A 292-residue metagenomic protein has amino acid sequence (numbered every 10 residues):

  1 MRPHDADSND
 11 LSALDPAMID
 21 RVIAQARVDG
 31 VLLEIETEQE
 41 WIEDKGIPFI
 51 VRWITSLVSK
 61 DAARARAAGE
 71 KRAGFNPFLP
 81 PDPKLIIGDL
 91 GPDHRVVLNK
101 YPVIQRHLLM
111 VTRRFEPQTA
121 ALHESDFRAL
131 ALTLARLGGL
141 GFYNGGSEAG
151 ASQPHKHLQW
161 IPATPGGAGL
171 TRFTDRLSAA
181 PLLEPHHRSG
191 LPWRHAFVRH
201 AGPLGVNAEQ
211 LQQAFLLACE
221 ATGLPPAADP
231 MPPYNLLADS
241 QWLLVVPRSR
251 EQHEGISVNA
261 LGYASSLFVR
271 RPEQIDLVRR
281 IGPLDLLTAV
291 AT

Functional and structural regions predicted by a protein language model:
M1-L122, P165-Q210, L216-T292: Active-site microenvironments that recognize anionic phosphate/pyrophosphate groups
K84-L85, R95-K100, L130, G141-G150: Catalytic micro-motifs at enzyme active sites that drive phosphoryl/nucleotidyl and oxygen chemistry
P92-H94, R106-H107, L137-Y143, P154-L158: Generic beta-strand structural signal
T112, G146-T171: Histidine-centered divalent-metal-coordination microenvironment in nucleic-acid enzymes
R114-R136, F142: Intrinsically disordered, low-complexity linker/loop segments enriched in Gly/Pro and charged/polar residues
P117, L132, E148-A151, T288: Short, surface-exposed, charged/polar-biased interaction segments
L134-G138, P162, P181: Short, well-ordered alpha-helical segments in soluble proteins
G139-S152, A227-D239: A short glycine-rich, hydrophobically flanked beta-strand micro-motif that places a catalytic Asp/Glu for divalent metal
